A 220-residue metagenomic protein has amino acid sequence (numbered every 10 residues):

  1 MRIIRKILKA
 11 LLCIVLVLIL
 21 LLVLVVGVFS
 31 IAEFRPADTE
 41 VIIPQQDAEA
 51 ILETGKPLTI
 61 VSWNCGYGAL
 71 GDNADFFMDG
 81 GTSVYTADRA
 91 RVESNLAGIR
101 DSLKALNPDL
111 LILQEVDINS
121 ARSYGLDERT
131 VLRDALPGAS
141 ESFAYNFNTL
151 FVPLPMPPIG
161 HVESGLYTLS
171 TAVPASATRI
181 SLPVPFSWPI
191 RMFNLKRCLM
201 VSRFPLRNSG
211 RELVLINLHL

Functional and structural regions predicted by a protein language model:
R2-G138, F143-L154, P158-E163: N-terminal, active-site-proximal structural segment of metallo-dependent hydrolase catalytic domains
K56, E163-Y167, C198-M200, R211: Envelope-exposed proteins and targeting segments
T59-V61, T168, R203, V214-I216: Conserved beta-strand elements of the Class I
S62, F143, S176-R179, N217: Structural signal for conserved beta-strand scaffold positions within catalytic alpha/beta enzyme cores
T82-D88, V116-N119, L182-M192, L218-L220: Surface-exposed cleft-lining segments at the edges of enzyme active sites
L110, V214-H219: Catalytic domains that recognize anionic headgroups
R133-P137, G160-A177, F204-P205: Conserved beta strand-loop-helix elements of the APE1-like EEP
A172-L213: Active-site catalytic loop in hydrolytic enzyme cores
